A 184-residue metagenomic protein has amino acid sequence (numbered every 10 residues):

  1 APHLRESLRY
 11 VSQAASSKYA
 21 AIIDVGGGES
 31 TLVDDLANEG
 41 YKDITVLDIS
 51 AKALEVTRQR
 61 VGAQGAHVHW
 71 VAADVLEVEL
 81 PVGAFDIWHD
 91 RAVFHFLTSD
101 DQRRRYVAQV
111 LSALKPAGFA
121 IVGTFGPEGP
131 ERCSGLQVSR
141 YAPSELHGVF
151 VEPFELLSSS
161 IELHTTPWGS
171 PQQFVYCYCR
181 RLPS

Functional and structural regions predicted by a protein language model:
A1-G83, L97-A113, F119-S184: Class I (Rossmann-like) S-adenosyl-L-methionine-dependent methyltransferase catalytic domain, capturing the SAM-binding
H89: A conserved beta-strand element that flanks and buttresses the S-adenosyl-L-methionine
A92-F96: Short catalytic micro-motifs in class I SAM-dependent methyltransferases
